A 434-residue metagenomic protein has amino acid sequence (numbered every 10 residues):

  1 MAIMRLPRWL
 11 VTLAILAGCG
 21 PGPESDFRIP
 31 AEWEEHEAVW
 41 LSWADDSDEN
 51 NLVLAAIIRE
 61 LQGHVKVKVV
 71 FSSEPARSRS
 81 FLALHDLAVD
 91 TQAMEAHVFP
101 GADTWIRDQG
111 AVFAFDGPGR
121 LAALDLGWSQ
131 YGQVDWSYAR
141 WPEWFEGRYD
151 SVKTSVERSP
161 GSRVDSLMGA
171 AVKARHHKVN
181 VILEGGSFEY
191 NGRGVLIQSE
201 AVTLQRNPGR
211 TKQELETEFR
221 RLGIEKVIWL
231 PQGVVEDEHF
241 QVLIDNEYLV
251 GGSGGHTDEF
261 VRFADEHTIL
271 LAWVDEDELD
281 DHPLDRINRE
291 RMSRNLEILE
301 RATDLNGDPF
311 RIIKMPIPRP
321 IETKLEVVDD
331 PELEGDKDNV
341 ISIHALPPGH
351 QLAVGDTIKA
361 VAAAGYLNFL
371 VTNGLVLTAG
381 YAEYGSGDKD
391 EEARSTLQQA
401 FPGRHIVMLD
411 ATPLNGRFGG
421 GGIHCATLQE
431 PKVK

Functional and structural regions predicted by a protein language model:
M1-I3: Short, Lys/Arg-enriched N-terminal segments with co-localized hydrophobic residues within the first ~10-30 amino acids
R5-T12: Sec-dependent signal peptide recognition, specifically the positively charged N-region followed immediately by
L13-G20: Hydrophobic h-region of N-terminal signal peptides that target proteins for export in Gram-negative bacteria
G20-K434: Histidine/cysteine-enriched polar flanking segments
